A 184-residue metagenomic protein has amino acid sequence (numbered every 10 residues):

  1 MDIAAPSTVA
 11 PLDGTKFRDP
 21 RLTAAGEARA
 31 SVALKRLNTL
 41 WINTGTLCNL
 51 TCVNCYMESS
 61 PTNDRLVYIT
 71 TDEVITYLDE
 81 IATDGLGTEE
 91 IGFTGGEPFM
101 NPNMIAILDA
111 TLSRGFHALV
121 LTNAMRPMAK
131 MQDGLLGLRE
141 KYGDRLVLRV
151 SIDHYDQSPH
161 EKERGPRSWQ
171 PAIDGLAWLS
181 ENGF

Functional and structural regions predicted by a protein language model:
M1-V9, D153, W169-Q170: Non-ligating segments of multi-cofactor redox enzymes
T8-G95, F99-H117: Conserved alpha-helical substructure of the radical SAM core
K35, G85-T88, K141-R145, F184: Short helix-terminating capping/connector loops at secondary-structure junctions
G45, P166-R167, G183: Glycine-centered flexibility motif
T62-T76, P98-K141, L148-G175: Canonical radical SAM enzyme core domain
I81, G137-R139, G183: Conserved hydrophobic residues forming the short capping helix/wall of the S-adenosyl-L-methionine
D84, R114, G175-F184: A structural motif corresponding to the C-terminal end of an alpha-helix and its immediate exit/capping segment
